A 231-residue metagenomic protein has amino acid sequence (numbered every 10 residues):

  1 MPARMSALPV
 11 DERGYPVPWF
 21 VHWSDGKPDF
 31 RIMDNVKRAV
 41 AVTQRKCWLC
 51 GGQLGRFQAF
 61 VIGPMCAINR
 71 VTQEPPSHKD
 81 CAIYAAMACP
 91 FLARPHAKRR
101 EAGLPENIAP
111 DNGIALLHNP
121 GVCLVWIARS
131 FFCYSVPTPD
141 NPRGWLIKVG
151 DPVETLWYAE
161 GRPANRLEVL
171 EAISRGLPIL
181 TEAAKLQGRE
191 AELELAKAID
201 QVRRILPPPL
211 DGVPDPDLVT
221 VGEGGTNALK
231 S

Functional and structural regions predicted by a protein language model:
M1-A41, P110-S231: N-terminal alpha-helical interaction blocks
V40-Q44, V71-E74: Short metal-coordination and nucleic-acid-contact micro-motifs, chiefly zinc-binding Cys/His arrays
C47-G51, H78: Short cysteine-rich clusters marking metal-coordination/redox-active sites
C50-Q53, Y84: Cys/His-rich metal-chelating microdomains
L54-F60, M87: Short, non-ligating residues that shape and space the ligands of small metal-coordination modules and catalytic
G63-P75: Short linker/helix segments within small regulatory modules
P75-A97: Short metal-binding segments enriched for Cys and/or His
E101-P110: Eukaryote-specific, cytoplasm-facing alpha-helical/coiled-coil scaffolding segments in long proteins
